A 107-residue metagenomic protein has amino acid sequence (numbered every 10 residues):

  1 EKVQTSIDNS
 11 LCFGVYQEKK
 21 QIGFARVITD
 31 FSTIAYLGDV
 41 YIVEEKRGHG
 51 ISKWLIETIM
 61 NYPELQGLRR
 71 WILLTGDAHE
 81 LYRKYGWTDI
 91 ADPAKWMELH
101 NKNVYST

Functional and structural regions predicted by a protein language model:
E1, Y16, P93, S106-T107: Short amphipathic alpha-helix that is part of the acyltransferase structural core
K2-I42: A conserved beta-strand-loop-helix scaffold within acyl/acetyltransferase catalytic domains
E18-K19, E45-K46, M60, H100-N103: Short loop segments at secondary-structure junctions
I42, L55, L74-D77: Hydrophobic alpha-helical segments of small multi-pass membrane proteins
V43, E57-Q66, T107: Intrinsically disordered, low-complexity, positively biased terminal segments
K46-L55: Conserved acetyl-CoA pyrophosphate-binding loop and the N-cap/start of the following alpha-helix in GNAT-like
L65-I72, G76-N101: Conserved active-site alpha-helix within GNAT-family acetyltransferase domains
